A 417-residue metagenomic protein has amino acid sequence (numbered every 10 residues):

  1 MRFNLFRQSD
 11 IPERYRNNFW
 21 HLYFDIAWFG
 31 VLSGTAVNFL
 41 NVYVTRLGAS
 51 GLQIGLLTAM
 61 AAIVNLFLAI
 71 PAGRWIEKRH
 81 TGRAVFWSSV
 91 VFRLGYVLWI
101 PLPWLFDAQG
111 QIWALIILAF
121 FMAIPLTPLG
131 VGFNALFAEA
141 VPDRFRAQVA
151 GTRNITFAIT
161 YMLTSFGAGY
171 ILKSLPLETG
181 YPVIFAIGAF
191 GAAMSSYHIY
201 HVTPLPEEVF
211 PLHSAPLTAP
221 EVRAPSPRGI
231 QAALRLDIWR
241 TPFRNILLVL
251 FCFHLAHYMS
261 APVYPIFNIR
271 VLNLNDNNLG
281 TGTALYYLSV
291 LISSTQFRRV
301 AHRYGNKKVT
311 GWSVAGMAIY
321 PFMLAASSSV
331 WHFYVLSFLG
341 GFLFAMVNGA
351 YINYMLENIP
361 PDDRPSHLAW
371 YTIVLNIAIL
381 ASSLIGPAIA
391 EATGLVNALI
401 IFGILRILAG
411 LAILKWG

Functional and structural regions predicted by a protein language model:
R2-F67, F86, F92, V97-I100 (+1 more regions): Helix-loop boundary and gating motifs at the non-cytosolic
R2-R16, P206-L248: Juxtamembrane intracellular "pre-TM" segments in multi-pass secondary transporters
V42, R46, I100-F106, Y161-V183 (+1 more regions): Transmembrane alpha-helix termini and helix-breaking/packing motifs in multi-pass membrane transporters
G51-L52, D143-R153, D276-N277, P361-Y371: Loop-to-transmembrane helix entry/capping segments in MFS-fold secondary transporters and related SLC/MFSD carriers
L68-T81, L172, S293-N306, A390-E391: Helix-to-loop junctions at the C-terminal end of transmembrane segments in multipass secondary transporters
E77-F92, T152, L177-T179, H302-V314: Cytoplasmic membrane-interface "Motif A"-like loop-to-helix N-cap segments of 12-TM Major Facilitator Superfamily
A84-W99, A189, K308-M323, G403: Structural signature of the two symmetry-related core transmembrane helices
L126-V141, M346-I359: Intracellular juxtamembrane helix-capping segments at the cytosolic ends of symmetry-related transmembrane helices
